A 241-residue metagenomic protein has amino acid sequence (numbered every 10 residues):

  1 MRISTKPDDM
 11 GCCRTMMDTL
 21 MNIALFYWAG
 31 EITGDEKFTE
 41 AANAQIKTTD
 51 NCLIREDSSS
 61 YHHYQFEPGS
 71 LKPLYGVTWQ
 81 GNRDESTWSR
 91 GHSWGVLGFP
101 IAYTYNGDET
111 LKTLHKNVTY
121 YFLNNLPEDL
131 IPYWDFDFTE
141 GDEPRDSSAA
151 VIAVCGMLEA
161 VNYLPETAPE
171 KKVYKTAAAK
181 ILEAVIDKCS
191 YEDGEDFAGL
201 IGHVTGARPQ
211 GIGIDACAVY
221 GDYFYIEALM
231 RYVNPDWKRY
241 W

Functional and structural regions predicted by a protein language model:
M1-W241: Glycan-recognition and catalytic cores of secretory/periplasmic carbohydrate-active enzymes
